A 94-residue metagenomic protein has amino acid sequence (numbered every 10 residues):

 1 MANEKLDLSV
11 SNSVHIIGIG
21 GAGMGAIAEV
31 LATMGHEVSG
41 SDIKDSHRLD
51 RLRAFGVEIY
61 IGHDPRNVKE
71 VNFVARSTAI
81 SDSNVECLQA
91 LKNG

Functional and structural regions predicted by a protein language model:
M1-G94: N-terminal leader/targeting and accessory segments in enzymes
